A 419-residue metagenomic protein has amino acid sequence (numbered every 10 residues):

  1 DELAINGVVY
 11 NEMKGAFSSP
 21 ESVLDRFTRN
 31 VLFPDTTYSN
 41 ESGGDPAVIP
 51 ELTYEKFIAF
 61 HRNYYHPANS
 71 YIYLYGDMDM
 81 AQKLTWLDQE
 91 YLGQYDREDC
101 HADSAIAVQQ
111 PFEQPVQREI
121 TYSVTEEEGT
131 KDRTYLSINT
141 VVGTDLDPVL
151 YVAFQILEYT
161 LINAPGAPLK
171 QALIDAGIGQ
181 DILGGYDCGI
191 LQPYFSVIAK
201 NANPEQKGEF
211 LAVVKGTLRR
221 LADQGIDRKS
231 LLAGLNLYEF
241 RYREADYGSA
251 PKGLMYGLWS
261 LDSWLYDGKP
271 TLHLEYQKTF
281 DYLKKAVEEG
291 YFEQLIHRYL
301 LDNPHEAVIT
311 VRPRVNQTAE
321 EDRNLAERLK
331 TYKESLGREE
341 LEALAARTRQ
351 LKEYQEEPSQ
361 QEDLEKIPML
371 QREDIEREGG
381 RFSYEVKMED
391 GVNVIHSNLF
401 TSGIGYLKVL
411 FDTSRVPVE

Functional and structural regions predicted by a protein language model:
L3, G7, M13-N69, G93-P148 (+4 more regions): Non-catalytic beta-strand/loop surface segments
Y10, D88, E158, K215-L218: Non-transmembrane alpha-helical segments in soluble domains of secreted/periplasmic/extracellular proteins
D77-A81, N203-E205: Helix N-cap motif at beta-to-alpha junctions
K83-E90: Toprim catalytic domain recognition across nucleic-acid enzymes
K131-R133, L261-P270: Extended, charge-rich low-complexity interaction segments
K207-L231, D267-R349: Ordered core of a single globular domain
